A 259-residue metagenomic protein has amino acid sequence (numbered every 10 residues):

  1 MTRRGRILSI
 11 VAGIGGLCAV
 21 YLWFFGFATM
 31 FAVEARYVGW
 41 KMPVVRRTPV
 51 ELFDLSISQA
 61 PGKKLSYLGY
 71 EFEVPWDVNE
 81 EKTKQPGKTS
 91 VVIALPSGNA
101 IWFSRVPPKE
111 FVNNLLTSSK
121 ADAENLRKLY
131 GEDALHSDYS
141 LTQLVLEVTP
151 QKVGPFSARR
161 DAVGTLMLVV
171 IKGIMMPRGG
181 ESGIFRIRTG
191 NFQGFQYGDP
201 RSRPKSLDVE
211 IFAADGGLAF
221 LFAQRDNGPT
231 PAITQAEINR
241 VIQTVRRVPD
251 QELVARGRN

Functional and structural regions predicted by a protein language model:
T2-L115, D122-A123, P204, D215-G216 (+1 more regions): N-terminal targeting sequences that direct proteins away from the cytosol to non-cytosolic compartments
G87, V92-A162: Surface-exposed acidic loop/strand-edge motifs in secreted or periplasmic proteins that form small linear binding
K128-D215: Signature of long, low-cysteine stretches enriched in small and polar/charged residues
